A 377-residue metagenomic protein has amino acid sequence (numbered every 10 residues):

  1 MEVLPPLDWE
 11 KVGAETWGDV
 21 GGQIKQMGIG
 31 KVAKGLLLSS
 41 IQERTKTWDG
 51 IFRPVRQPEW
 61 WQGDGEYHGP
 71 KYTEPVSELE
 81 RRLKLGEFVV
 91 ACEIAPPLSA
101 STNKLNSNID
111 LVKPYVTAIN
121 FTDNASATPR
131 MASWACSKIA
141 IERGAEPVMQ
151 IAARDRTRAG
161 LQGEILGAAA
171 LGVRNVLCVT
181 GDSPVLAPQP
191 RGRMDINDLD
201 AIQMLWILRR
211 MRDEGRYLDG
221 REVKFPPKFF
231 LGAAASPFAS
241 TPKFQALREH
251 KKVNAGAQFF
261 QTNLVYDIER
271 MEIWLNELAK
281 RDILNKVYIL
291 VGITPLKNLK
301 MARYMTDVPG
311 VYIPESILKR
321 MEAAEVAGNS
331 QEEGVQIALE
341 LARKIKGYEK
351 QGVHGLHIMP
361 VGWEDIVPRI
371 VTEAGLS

Functional and structural regions predicted by a protein language model:
M1-V20, T45-F52, Y67-E78, G181 (+5 more regions): Active-site pocket-lining/capping segments in soluble small-molecule metabolic enzymes
W17, G21, P58-A118: Conserved N-terminal beta1-alpha1 strand-loop-helix module at the mouth
Q23, S99-L111, S133, A159-I165 (+2 more regions): Short, acidic/polar
E43, T47, S101-T102, A127-K138 (+6 more regions): Active-site-adjacent beta->alpha loops and helix N-cap segments on the catalytic face of soluble alpha/beta enzymes
V89-N103, P147-A159, F229-F244, A323-Q336: Active-site mouth loops of central-metabolism enzymes
E93, I119, A168, K252 (+3 more regions): Conserved, mostly hydrophobic/aromatic
I119-P129, I151-A152, C178, F259-D267 (+1 more regions): Catalytic beta/alpha-barrel core
A153-L171: Glycine-rich anion/phosphate-binding loops
